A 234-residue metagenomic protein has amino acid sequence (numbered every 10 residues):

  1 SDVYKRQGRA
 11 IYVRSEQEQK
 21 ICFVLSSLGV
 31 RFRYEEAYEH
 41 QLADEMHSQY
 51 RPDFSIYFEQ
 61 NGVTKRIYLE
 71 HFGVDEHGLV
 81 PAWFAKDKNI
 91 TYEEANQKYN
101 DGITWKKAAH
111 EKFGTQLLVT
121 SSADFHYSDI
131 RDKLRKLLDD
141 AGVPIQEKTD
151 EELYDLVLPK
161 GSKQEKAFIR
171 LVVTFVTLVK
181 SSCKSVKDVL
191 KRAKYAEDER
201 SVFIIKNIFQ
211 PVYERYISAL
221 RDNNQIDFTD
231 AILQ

Functional and structural regions predicted by a protein language model:
D2-Y4: Short, small-residue-biased leader/transition segments that mark boundaries at the very start of proteins
G8-R9, R51-G102: Short beta-strand-loop-alpha-helix junction that forms the active-site gateway of nucleic-acid-processing nucleases
A10-C22: Nuclease catalytic cores
E16, E93-K106, L134-R135: Well-ordered, non-membrane alpha-helical segments in soluble/globular domains
S26-M46, D53: A short acidic/basic microdomain associated with nuclease active sites
Y38-Q41, G73-E76, A123-H126: Short, solvent-exposed loop/turn segments at secondary-structure junctions
A108-K166, R170, T174: Basic, glycine-rich
Y154-Q234: Accessory N-terminal region flanking or inserted into the helicase ATPase core in nucleic-acid motor proteins
